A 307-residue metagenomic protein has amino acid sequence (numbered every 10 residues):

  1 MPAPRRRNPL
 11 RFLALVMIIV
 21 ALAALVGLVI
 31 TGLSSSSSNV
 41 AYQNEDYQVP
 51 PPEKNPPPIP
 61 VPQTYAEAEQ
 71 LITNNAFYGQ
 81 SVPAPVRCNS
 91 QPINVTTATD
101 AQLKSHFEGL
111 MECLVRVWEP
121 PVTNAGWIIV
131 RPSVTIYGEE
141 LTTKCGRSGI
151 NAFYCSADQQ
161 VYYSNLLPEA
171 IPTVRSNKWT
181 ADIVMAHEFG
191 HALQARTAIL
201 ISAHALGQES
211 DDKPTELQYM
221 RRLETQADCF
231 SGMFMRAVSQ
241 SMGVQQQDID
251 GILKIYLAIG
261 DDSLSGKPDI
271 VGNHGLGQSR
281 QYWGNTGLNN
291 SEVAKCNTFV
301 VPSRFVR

Functional and structural regions predicted by a protein language model:
P2-Q80: Hydrophobic single-pass membrane-targeting/anchoring helices
T96-L103, F107-R116, T123-C145, S210: Acidic helix-start/capping segments at beta-turn-to-alpha-helix junctions
W118, I183-I199, A227-D228: Active-site recognition of the HExxH zinc-binding catalytic motif
G138-Y162: Catalytic zinc-binding patch centered on the HExxH motif and its immediate surroundings that defines zinc-dependent
L167-V184, T215-R221: Short pre-active-site segment immediately N-terminal to the catalytic Zn-binding motif
A195-R221: Post-HEXXH active-site segment of zinc metalloproteases
D212-S239: Post-HExxH zinc-binding segment in Zn-dependent metallohydrolases
I259-R307: Pan-zinc metallopeptidase signature
